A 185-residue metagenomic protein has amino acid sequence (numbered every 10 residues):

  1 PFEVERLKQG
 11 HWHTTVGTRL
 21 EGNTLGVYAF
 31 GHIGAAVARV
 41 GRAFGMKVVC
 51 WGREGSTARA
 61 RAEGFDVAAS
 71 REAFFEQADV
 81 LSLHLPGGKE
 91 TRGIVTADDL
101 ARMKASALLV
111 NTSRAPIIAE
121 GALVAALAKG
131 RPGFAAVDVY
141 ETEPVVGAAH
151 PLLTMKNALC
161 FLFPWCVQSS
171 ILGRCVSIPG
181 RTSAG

Functional and structural regions predicted by a protein language model:
P1-E5, N23, A35, R39-M46 (+1 more regions): Oxidoreductase and adenylate-handling cofactor-binding alpha/beta cores
P1-V16, R174: A charged, well-structured terminal subsegment
Q9, L20, A58, A101 (+2 more regions): Short glycine/proline- and charge-enriched loop/turn segments that cap or connect secondary-structure elements
T14-A105: Rossmann-like dinucleotide/phosphate-binding beta-alpha-beta segment
S106-L108, T112-G185: Rossmann-like dinucleotide-binding domain for NAD(H)/NADP(H)
